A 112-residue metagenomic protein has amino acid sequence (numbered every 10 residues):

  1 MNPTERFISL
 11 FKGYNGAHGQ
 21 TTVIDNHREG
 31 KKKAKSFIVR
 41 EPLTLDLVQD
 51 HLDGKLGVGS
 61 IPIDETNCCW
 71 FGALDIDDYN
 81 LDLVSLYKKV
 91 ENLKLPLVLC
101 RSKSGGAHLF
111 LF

Functional and structural regions predicted by a protein language model:
M1-F71, Y79-L86: DNA replication initiation on ssDNA origins
K55, N67-C69, N92-K94, K103-G106: Short, well-ordered loop/turn elements at secondary-structure boundaries
V58-I63, Y87-K88, K94-S102: Catalytic micro-motifs at enzyme active sites that drive phosphoryl/nucleotidyl and oxygen chemistry
A73-L74, P96-F112: Histidine-centered divalent-metal-coordination microenvironment in nucleic-acid enzymes
L83-N92, F112: Helical (often loop-to-helix) elements that flank the catalytic cores of nucleotide-handling enzymes
